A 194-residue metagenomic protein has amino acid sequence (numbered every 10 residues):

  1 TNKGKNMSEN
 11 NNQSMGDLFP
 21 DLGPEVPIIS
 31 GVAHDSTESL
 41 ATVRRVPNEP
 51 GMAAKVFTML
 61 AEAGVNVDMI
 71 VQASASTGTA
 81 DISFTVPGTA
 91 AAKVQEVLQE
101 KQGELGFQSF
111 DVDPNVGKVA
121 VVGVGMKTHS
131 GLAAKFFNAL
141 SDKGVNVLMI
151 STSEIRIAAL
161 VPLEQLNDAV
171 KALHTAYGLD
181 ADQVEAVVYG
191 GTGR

Functional and structural regions predicted by a protein language model:
T1-R194: A conserved regulatory-domain signal marking ACT and ACT-like small-molecule sensing domains and adjacent regulatory
